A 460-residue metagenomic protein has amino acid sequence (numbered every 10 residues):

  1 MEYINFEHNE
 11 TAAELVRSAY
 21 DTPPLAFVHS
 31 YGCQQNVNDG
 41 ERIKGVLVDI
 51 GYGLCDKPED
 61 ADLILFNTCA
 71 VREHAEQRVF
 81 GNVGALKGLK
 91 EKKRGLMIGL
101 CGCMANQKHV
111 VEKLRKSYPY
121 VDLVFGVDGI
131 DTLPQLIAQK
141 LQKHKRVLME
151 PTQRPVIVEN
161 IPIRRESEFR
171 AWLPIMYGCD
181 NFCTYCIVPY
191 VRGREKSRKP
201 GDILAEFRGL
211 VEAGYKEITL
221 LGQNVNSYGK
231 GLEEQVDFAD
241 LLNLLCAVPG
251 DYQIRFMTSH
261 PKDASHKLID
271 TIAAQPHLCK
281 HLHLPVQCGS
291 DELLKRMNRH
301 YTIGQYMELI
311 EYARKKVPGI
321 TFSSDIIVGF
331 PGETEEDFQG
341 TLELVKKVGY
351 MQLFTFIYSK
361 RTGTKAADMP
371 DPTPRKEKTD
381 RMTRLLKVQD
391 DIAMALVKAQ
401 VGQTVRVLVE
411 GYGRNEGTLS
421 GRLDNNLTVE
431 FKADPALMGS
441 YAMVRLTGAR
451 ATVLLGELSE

Functional and structural regions predicted by a protein language model:
M1-Y228, K267, L278, L282 (+5 more regions): Proteins enriched for Cys/Gly/acidic motifs involved in redox and nucleic-acid/cofactor modification
A70-V71, R192-G193, L232-Q235, K295-Y301 (+1 more regions): Short glycine-enriched, charge-decorated loop/helix-capping segments at active-site entrances that position
G95-L100, Q107-H109, E212-E335: Conserved SAM/AdoMet-binding glycine-rich loop
E166-F169, C179-N181, L278, C288 (+5 more regions): Short flexible coil/turn linkers enriched for glycine and charged/polar residues that connect secondary-structure
C183, L220, F256, L284 (+5 more regions): Conserved, mostly hydrophobic/aromatic
E333, G340, G349-Y350: Contiguous mid-protein beta-loop-alpha structural module that forms a pocket-lining wall or clamp of enzyme active
T355-D371: Aromatic/acidic polysaccharide-binding cleft in carbohydrate-active enzymes
D368-E460: Terminal RNA-binding accessory module
